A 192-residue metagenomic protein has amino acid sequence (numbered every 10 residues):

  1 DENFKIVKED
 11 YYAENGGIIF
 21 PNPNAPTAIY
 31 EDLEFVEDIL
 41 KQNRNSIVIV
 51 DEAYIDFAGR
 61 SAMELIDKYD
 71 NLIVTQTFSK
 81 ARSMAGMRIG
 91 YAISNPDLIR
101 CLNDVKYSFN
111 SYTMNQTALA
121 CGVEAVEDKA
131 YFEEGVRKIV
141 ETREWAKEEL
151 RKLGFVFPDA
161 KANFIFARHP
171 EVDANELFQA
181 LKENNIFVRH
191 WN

Functional and structural regions predicted by a protein language model:
E2-D56: Active-site phosphate-binding strand-loop segment of PLP-dependent enzymes
F20, V50, Q76, V188-H190: Hydrophobic residues in well-ordered beta-strands that form the structural core
N22-P26, K80, N163: Short glycine-rich anion-binding loops that position phosphate/pyrophosphate groups of nucleotides and phosphorylated
N45, Y69-L72, N185: Glycine-enriched alpha-helix->loop->beta-strand junction motifs that scaffold or abut catalytic
I47, V156, F187: Residue-level detector of anion-binding/catalytic polar loops
N71-R151, F155-P158: PLP-dependent aminotransferase class I/II
V140, E149-N184: Conserved PLP-binding catalytic core of the aspartate aminotransferase-like
